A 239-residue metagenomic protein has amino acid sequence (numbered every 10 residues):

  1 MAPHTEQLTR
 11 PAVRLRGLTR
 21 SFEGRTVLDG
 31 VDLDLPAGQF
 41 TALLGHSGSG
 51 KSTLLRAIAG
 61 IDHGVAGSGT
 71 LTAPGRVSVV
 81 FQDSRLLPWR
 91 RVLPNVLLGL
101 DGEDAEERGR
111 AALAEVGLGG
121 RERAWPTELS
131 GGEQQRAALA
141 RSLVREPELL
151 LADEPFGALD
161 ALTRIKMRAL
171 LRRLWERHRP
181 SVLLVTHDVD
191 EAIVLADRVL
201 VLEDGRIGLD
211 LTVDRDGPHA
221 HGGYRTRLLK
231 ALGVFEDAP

Functional and structural regions predicted by a protein language model:
V13, L28-G30: Conserved structural motif at the start of ABC-family nucleotide-binding domains
L44-H46: The feature captures the beta-strand-to-loop junction immediately N-terminal to the Walker
A59: Helix-to-loop junction immediately C-terminal to a conserved catalytic motif
W125-L129, E133: Conserved ABC ATPase signature
L139: Hydrophobic anchor residue at the start of the ABC signature
V144-E148: A short, proline-enriched helix->beta-strand linker immediately N-terminal to the Walker B motif in ABC-type P-loop
L150-D153: Catalytic Walker B motif of ABC-type/P-loop ATPase nucleotide-binding domains
